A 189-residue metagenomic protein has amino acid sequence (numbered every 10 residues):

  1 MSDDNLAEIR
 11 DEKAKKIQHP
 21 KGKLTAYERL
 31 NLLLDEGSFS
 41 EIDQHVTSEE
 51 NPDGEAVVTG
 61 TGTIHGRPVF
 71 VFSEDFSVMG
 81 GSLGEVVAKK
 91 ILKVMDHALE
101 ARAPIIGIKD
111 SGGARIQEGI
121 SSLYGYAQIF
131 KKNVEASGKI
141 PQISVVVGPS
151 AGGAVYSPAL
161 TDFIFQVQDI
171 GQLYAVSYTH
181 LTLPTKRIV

Functional and structural regions predicted by a protein language model:
M1-I143, P149, A154-Y156, L160-Q172 (+1 more regions): Terminal-region recognition feature
T179-T185: Conserved small/polar residues in nucleotide/adenosyl-binding loops
I188-V189: Short hydrophobic transmembrane-like helices used for membrane targeting/insertion
